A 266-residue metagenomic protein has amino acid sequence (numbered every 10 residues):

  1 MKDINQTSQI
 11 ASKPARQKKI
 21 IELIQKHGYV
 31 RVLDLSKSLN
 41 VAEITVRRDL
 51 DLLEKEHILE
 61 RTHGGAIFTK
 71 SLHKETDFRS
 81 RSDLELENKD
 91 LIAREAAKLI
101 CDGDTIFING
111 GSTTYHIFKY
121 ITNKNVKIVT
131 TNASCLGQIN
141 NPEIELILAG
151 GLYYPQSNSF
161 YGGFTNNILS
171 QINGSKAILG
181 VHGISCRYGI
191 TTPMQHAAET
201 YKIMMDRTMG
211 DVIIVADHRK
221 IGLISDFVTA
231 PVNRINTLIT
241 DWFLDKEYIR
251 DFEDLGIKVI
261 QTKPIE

Functional and structural regions predicted by a protein language model:
K2-L33, K37-N40, I44-F107, F118-K127 (+1 more regions): HTH-adjacent hinge/linker in prokaryotic transcriptional regulators
K2-S8, S12, K19-E22, Y29-L33 (+4 more regions): Conserved phosphate- and dinucleotide-binding cores of soluble alpha/beta proteins, encompassing both enzyme active
S112-T114: Gly/Ser/Thr-rich loops at beta-strand to alpha-helix junctions that form or flank small-molecule/cofactor-binding
